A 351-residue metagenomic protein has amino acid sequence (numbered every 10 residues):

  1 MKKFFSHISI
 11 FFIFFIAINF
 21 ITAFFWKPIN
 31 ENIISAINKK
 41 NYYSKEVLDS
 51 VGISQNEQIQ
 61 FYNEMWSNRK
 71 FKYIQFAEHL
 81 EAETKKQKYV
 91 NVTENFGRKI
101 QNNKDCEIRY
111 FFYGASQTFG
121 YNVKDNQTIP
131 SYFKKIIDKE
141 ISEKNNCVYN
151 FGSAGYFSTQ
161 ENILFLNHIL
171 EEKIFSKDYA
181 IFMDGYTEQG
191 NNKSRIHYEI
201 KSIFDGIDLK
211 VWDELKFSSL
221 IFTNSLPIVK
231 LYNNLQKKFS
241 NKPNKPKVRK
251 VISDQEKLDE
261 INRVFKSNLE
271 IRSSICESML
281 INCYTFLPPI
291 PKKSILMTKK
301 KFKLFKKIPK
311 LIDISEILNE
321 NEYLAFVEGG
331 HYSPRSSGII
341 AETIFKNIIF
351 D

Functional and structural regions predicted by a protein language model:
S6-I10, T22, K310, A325-D351: Histidine-centered active-site loop/cap adjacent to the catalytic His in serine esterases/O-acetyl transfer systems
F15-I33: Membrane-interface motif at the C-terminal end of an N-terminal transmembrane signal
N30-N126, P130-I136, I141, E320: Membrane/wall-proximal cationic-aromatic binding patches
N95-G97, E161-E171, S267-E270, M297-K301: Alpha-helical scaffolding within the catalytic cores of extracellular/periplasmic polymer-degrading hydrolases
E107-I108, K144-N146, F175-A180, L231 (+2 more regions): Loop/turn elements at helix/coil->beta-strand transitions in domains of secreted/extracellular proteins
R109-F111, Q117-G206: Conserved SGNH/GDSL esterase-like catalytic core that processes O-acyl groups on lipids and polysaccharides
S158, N162, N262, K266 (+1 more regions): Short, amphipathic alpha-helical "lid/cap" segments that border enzyme active or binding sites
G185-K303, I314-F326: Serine-dependent acyl-ester chemistry module
